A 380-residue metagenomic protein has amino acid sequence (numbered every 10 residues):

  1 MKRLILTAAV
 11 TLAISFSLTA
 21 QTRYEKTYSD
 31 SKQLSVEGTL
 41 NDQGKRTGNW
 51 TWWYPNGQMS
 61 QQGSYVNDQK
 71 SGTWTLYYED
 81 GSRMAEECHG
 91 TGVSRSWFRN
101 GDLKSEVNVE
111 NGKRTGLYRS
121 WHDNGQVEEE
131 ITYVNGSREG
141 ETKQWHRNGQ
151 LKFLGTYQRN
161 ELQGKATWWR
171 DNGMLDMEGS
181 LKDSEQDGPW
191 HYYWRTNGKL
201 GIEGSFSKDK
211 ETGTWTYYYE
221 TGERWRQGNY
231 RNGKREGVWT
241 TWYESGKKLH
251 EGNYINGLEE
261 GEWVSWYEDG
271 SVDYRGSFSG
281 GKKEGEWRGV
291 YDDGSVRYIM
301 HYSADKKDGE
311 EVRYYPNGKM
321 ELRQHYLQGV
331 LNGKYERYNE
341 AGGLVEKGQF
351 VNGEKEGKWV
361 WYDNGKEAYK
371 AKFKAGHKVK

Functional and structural regions predicted by a protein language model:
M1-Y24: Bacterial Sec-dependent N-terminal signal peptides
T19-K380: Glycine/tyrosine- and acidic-biased, solvent-exposed loop/turn segments at the edges of beta-strands
